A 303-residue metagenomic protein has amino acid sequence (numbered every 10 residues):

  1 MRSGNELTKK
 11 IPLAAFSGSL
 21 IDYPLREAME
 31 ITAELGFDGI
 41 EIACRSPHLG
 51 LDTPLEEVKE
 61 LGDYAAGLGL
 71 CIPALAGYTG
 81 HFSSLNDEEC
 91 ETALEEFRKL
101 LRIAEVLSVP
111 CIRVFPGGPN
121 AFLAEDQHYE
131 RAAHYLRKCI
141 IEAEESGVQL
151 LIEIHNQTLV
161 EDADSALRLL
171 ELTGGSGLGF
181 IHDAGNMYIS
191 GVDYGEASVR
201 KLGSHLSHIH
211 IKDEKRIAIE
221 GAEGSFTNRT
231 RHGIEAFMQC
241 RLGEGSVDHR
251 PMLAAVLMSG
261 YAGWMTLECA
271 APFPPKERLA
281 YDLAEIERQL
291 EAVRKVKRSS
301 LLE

Functional and structural regions predicted by a protein language model:
R2, K9, P24-E30, Y64-G67 (+2 more regions): Active-site acidic/histidine proton-transfer and metal-coordination neighborhood in alpha/beta enzyme cores
E6-Y23: Boundary/entry segment of secreted carbohydrate-active catalytic domains
A15, T32, I40, A65 (+7 more regions): Conserved, mostly hydrophobic/aromatic
F16-L20, A43-R45, G77-G80, G117-P119 (+4 more regions): Active-site beta-loop-alpha junctions enriched in small/polar residues
A28-R45, S108: Catalytic domains of carbohydrate-active enzymes, especially glycoside hydrolases
G39-I40, L75, H134-S246, R294-L302: Acidic/histidine-rich catalytic cores of soluble enzymes
I42-A65, G117-L123: Glycine-rich, proline-tolerant flexible connector loops at the mouths of alpha/beta enzymes
K276-K297: C-terminal helical cap(s) of enzyme catalytic domains, especially alpha/beta-barrels
